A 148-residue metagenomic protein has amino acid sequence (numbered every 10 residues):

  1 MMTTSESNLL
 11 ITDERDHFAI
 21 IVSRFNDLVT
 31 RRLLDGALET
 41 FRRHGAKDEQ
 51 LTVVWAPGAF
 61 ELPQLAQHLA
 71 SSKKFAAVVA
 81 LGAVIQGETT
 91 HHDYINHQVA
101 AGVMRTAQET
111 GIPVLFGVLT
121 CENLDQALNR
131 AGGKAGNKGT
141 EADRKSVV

Functional and structural regions predicted by a protein language model:
N8-P57: Glycine-rich phosphate/diphosphate-binding loop of Rossmann-like nucleotide-binding domains
R24-F25, A83-V84, L119-N123: Short, ordered loop/turn segments at secondary-structure junctions
G36-L38, R42-R43, Q50-K74, T90 (+1 more regions): Amphipathic alpha-helical hairpins
L51, A76-L81, P113-L119: Short beta-strand segments at enzyme active-site cores
E61, L65-V103: Glycine-rich phosphate-binding loop
D93-T120: Short, acidic/small-residue loops that bind anionic groups at enzyme active sites
V114, E122-G136: Phosphate-binding/catalytic loops
K145-V148: Conserved small/polar residues in nucleotide/adenosyl-binding loops
